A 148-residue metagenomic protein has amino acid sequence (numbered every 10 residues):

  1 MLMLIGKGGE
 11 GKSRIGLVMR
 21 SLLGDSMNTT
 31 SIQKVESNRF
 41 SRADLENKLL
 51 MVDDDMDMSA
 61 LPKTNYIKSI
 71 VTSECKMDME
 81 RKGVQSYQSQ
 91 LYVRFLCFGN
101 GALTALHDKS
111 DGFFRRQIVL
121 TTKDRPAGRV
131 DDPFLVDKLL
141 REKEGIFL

Functional and structural regions predicted by a protein language model:
M1-L49, I118-L120: P-loop NTPase catalytic core of nucleic-acid-dependent motor ATPases
K7, F40-S41, D55-S59, V84-Y87 (+1 more regions): Short, contiguous acidic/charged loop-to-helix segments that flank catalytic cores in large enzymes
G11-S13, S59-P62, L103-K109, P126-D131: Switch/connector loops and helix/strand junctions flanking conserved nucleotide-binding motifs in nucleotide-processing
L17-L23, N47-D55, Y66-C75, V93-N100: Conserved active-site neighborhood of enzyme catalytic/cofactor-binding cores
T29-S37, N65-S86, V130-L139: Substrate-gripping "pore-loop 1 plus following alpha2 helix"
F40-N47, M79-G99: AAA+/SF3 P-loop NTPase mechanochemical coupling elements
L49-T72, Y87-Q90, A105-F113: Conserved AAA+/SF3 P-loop NTPase catalytic/coupling segment centered on the Walker-B
S89-Y92, H107-L148: Phosphate-sensing "switch" segment of ASCE/P-loop ATPases
